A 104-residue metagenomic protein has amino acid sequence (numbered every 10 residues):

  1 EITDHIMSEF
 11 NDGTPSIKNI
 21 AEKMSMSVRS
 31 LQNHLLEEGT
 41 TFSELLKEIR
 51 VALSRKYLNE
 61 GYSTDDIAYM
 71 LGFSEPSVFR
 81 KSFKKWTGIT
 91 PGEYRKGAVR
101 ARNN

Functional and structural regions predicted by a protein language model:
E1-A101: Extended mid-to-C-terminal alpha-helical interaction segments
